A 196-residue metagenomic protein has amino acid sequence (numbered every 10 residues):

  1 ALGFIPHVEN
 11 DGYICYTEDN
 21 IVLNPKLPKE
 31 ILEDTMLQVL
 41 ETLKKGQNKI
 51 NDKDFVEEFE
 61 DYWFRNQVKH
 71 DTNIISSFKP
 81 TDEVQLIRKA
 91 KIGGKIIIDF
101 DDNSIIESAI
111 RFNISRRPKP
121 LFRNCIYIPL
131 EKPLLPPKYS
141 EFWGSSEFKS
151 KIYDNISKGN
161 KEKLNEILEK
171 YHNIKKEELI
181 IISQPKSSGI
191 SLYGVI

Functional and structural regions predicted by a protein language model:
A1-I196: N-terminal ligand-binding/catalytic initiation module
